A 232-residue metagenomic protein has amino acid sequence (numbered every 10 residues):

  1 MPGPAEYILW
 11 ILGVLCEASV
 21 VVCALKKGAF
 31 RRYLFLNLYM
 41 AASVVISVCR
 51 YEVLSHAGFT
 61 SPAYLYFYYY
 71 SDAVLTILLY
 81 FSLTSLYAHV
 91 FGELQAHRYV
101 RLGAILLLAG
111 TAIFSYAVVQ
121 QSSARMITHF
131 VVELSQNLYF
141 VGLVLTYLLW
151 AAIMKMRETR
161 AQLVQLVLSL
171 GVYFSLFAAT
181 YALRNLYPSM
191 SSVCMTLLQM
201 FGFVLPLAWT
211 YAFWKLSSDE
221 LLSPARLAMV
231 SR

Functional and structural regions predicted by a protein language model:
P2, E6, A18-V21, G28 (+6 more regions): N-terminal intrinsically disordered, cationic/polar leader segments that include organellar targeting peptides
P4-E17, F59-A88, G103-L108, C194-P206: Individual alpha-helical transmembrane segments in multi-pass integral membrane proteins
E17-K26, L54-F59, Y70-L102, I113-S123 (+1 more regions): Internal transmembrane alpha-helix with an interfacial aromatic "cap," most often the third helix
C23-F35, Y87-R101, I127-T128, M154-V164: Membrane-interface helix-boundary motifs at transmembrane edges
R31-V44, Y66: Loop-to-helix transition at the N-terminal end of transmembrane alpha-helices
L38, A42-V45, S71-F81, V100-Q120 (+3 more regions): Alpha-helical transmembrane segments of multi-pass integral membrane proteins
I46-Y68, R184-S191: Helix-loop junctions on the outward
L148-R232: C-terminal transmembrane-bundle signature of multipass membrane proteins, characterized by strong activation on
